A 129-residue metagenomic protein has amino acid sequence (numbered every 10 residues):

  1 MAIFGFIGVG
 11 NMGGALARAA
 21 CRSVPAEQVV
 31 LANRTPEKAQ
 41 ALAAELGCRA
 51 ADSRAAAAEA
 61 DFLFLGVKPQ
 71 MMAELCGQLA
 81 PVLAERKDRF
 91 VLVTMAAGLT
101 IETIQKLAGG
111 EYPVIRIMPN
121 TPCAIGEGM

Functional and structural regions predicted by a protein language model:
M1-R54, A58, E127: NAD(P)+-binding Rossmann beta1-loop-alpha1 motif at the extreme N-terminus of oxidoreductases
L16, P36, E45-L46, R54-A58 (+1 more regions): Rossmann-like NAD(P)(H) cofactor-binding subdomain of soluble oxidoreductases
